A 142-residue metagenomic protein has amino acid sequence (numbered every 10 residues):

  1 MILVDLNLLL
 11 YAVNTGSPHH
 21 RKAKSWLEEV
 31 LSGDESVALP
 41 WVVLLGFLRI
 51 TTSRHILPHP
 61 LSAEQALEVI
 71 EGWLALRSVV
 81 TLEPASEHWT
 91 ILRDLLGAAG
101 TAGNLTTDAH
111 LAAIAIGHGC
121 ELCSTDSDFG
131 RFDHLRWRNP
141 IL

Functional and structural regions predicted by a protein language model:
M1, A112-L142: Acidic, PIN/NYN-like endoribonuclease modules and their adjacent C-terminal/linker elements
M1-L3, N7-L39, R54-E68: Short, well-structured N-terminal submotif of metal-dependent ribonuclease cores
D5, D108, D126: Acidic active-site catalytic centers that drive phospho-/nucleotidyl reactions and related ester hydrolyses
G33-D34, L76-R77, G117-H118, F132: Structured helix-beta-strand junction loops
A38-W41, S124-T125: Short beta-strand segments at enzyme active-site cores
F47: Extracytoplasmic
R54-L57, A99-G100, N139-L142: Short, hinge-like loop/turn segments at secondary-structure boundaries
P60, S78-C123: Active-site neighborhoods of divalent-metal-dependent phosphate/nucleic-acid chemistry enzymes
